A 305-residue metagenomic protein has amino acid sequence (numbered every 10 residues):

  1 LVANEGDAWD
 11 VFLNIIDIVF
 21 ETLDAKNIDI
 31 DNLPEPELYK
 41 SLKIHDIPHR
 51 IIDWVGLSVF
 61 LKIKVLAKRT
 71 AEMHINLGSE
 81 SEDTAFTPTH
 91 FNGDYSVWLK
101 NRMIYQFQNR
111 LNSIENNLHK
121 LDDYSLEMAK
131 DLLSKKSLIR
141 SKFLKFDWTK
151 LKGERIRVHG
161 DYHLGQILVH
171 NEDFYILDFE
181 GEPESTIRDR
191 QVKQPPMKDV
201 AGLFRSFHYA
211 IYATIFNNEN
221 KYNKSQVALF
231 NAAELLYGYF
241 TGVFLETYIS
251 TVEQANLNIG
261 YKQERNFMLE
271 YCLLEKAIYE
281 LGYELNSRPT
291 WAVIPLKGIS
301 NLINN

Functional and structural regions predicted by a protein language model:
L1-N116, V158-H159, L164-K262: Conserved ATP-binding subdomain of kinase catalytic cores across diverse folds
R110-I156: An alpha-helical support segment within catalytic cores of ATP-dependent transferases
L126-K130, Q191-Q194, L269: Alpha-helix capping and helix-loop boundary segments enriched in small/acidic/polar residues
E127, N231-L257, F267-N305: ATP/Mg2+ or Mg2+-diphosphate-binding catalytic cores that bind nucleotide phosphates or diphosphates via glycine-rich
F143-K150, I259-F267: Active-site-adjacent structural elements in folded domains
